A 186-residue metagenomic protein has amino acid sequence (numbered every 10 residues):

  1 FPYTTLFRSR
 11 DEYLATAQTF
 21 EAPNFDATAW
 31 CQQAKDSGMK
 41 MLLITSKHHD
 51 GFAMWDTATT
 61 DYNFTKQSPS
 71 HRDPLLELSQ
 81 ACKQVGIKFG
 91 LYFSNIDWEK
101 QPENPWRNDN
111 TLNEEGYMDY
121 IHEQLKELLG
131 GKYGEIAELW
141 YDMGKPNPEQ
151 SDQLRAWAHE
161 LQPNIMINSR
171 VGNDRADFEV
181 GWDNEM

Functional and structural regions predicted by a protein language model:
F1-M186: Mature catalytic domains of secreted/periplasmic carbohydrate-active enzymes
